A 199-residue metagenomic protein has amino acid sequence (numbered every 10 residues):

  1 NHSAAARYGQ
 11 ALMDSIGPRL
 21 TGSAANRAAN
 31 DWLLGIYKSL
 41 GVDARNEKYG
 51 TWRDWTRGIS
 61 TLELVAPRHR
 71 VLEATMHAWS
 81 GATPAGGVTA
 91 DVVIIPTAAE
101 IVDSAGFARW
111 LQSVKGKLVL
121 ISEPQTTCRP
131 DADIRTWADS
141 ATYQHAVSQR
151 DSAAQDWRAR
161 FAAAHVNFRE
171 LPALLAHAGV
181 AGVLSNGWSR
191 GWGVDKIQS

Functional and structural regions predicted by a protein language model:
N1-Y8: Secondary-structure boundary elements
Q10, D14-D151: Noncatalytic luminal/extracellular "stalk/propeptide" segments of secretory-pathway proteins
K38, F168, P172-G179: Non-catalytic positions within long, well-ordered alpha-helices that form the structural scaffold/packing of enzyme
D103-A108, V166-A173: Short, acidic/polar
K117, A181-G182: Short acidic/polar active-site loop segments enriched in Thr and Asp
D133-H145, V183-S199: Surface-exposed loop and adjacent secondary-structure segments within mature catalytic domains
Q144-N167: A gly/proline- and charged-residue-enriched helix-loop-helix capping module
